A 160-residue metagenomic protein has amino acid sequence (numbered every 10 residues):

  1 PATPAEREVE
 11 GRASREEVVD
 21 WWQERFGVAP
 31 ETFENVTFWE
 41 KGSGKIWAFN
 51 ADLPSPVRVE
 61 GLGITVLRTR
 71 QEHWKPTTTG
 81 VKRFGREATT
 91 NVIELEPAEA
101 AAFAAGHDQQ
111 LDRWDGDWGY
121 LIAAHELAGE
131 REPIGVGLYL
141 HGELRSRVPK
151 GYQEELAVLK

Functional and structural regions predicted by a protein language model:
P1-K160: Polybasic, low-complexity RNA-engagement segments
